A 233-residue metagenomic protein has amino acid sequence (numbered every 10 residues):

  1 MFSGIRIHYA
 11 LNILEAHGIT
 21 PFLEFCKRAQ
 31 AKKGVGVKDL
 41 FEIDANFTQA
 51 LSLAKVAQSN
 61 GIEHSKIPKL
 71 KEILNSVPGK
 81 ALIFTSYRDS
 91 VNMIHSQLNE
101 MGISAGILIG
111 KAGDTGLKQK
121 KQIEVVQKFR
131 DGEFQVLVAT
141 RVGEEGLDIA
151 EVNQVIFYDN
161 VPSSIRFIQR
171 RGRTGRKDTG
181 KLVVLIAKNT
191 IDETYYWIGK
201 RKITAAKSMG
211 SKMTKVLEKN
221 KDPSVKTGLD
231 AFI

Functional and structural regions predicted by a protein language model:
M1, M213-I233: Long, largely alpha-helical accessory region at the distal end of helicase-like NTP-driven motors
M1-S96, E100: Helicase motor interdomain insertion/brace
S65-I73, K121-V125, V142: Well-ordered alpha-helical segments embedded in enzymatic catalytic cores
K80-F84, S90-R141: Conserved helicase ATPase core of P-loop NTP-dependent helicases/translocases
N92, S96, E145, I165 (+1 more regions): Alpha-helical elements of the RecA-like P-loop NTPase motor core of helicases
G110-A112, G116-L117, F134-Q135, R141-K177 (+1 more regions): Conserved RecA-like helicase motor core of SF1/SF2 enzymes
R130, R171-I203: Conserved segment of the helicase C-terminal RecA-like domain
K202-S211: Acidic, Ser/Thr-rich peripheral helices and adjacent loops at domain boundaries
